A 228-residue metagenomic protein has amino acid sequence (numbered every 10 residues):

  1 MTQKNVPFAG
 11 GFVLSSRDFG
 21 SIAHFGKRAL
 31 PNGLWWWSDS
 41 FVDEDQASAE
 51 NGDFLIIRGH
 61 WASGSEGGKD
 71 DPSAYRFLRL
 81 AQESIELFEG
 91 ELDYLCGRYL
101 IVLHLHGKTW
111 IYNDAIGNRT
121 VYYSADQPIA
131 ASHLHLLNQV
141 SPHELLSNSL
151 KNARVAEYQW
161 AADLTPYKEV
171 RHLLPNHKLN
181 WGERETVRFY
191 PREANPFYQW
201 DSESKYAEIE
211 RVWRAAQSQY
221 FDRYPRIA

Functional and structural regions predicted by a protein language model:
M1-A228: Cysteine-centered catalytic environments shared across enzyme families
